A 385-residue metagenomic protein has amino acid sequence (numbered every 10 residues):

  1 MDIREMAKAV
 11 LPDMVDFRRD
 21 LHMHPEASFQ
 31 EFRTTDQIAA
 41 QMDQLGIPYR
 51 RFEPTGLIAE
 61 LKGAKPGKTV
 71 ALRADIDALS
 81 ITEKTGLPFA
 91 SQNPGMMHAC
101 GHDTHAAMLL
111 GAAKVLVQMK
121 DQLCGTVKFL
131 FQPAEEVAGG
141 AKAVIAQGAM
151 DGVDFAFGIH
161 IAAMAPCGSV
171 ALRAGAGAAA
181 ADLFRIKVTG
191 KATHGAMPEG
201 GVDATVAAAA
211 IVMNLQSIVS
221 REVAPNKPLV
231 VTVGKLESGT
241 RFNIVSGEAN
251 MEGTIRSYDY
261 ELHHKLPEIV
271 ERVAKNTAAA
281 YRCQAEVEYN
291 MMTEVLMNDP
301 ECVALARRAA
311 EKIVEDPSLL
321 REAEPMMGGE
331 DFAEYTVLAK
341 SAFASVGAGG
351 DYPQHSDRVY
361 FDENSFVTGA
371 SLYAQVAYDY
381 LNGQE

Functional and structural regions predicted by a protein language model:
M1-H98, D103, A107-L123: Acidic/His- and Gly-rich active-site-bordering loop/insert found across diverse amide/peptide-bond hydrolases
R4, L11, T35-A39, L109 (+6 more regions): Hydrophobic face of alpha-helices
L21, A59, L72, H102 (+8 more regions): Divalent metal-coordination and catalytic microenvironments
I58, A71-R73, K128, L183-K187 (+2 more regions): Beta-strand secondary-structure signal
L61, V188-G190, I255: Hydrophobic beta-strand positions in extracellular immunoglobulin-like domains
A71-R73, T82, F184, F343-A348: Non-cysteine beta-strand/loop elements that form the S-adenosyl-L-methionine
L79-I81, T85-M97, D103-T104, L109 (+2 more regions): Histidine/acidic-residue-rich, glycine-tolerant segments that coordinate divalent metal ions
A209-E385: Metal-dependent amide/peptide-bond hydrolase catalytic core, centered on the "pita-bread" metallohydrolase fold
